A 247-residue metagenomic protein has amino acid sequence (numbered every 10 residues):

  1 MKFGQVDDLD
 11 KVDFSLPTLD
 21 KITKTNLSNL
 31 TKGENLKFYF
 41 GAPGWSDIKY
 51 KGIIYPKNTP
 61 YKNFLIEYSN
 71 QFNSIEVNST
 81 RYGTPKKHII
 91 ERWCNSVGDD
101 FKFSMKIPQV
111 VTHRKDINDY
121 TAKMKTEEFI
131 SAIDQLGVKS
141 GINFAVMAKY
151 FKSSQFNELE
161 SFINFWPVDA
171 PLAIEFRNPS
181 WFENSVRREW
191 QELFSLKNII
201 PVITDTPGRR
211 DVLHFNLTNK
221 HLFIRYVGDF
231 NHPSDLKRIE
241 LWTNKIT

Functional and structural regions predicted by a protein language model:
M1-T247: Residues lining hydrophobic/aromatic ligand-binding pockets adjacent to catalytic sites
